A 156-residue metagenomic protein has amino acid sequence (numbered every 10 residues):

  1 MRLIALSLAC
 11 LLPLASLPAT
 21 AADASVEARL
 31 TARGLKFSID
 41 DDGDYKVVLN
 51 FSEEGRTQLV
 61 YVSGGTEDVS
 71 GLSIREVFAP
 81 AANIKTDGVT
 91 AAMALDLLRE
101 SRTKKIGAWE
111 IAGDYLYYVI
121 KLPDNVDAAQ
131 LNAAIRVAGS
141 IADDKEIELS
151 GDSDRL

Functional and structural regions predicted by a protein language model:
M1-S7: Bacterial N-terminal signal peptides that target proteins for export
P13-P18: N-terminal signal peptide c-region/cleavage motif recognized by signal peptidases
T20-S70: N-terminal secretory signal peptides
D23, E27-L30, A91-L95, A128 (+2 more regions): Extracytoplasmic/secreted envelope proteins and their assembly/folding machinery, especially bacterial periplasmic
D41-G43, F51, G64-T66, F78-A81 (+2 more regions): A mature extracytoplasmic/lumenal domain signature
S73-Y115: Short, internal acidic amphipathic alpha-helical interface segments that mediate docking to partner proteins
Y118-L156: C-terminal partner/receptor-binding element of secreted or periplasmic proteins
